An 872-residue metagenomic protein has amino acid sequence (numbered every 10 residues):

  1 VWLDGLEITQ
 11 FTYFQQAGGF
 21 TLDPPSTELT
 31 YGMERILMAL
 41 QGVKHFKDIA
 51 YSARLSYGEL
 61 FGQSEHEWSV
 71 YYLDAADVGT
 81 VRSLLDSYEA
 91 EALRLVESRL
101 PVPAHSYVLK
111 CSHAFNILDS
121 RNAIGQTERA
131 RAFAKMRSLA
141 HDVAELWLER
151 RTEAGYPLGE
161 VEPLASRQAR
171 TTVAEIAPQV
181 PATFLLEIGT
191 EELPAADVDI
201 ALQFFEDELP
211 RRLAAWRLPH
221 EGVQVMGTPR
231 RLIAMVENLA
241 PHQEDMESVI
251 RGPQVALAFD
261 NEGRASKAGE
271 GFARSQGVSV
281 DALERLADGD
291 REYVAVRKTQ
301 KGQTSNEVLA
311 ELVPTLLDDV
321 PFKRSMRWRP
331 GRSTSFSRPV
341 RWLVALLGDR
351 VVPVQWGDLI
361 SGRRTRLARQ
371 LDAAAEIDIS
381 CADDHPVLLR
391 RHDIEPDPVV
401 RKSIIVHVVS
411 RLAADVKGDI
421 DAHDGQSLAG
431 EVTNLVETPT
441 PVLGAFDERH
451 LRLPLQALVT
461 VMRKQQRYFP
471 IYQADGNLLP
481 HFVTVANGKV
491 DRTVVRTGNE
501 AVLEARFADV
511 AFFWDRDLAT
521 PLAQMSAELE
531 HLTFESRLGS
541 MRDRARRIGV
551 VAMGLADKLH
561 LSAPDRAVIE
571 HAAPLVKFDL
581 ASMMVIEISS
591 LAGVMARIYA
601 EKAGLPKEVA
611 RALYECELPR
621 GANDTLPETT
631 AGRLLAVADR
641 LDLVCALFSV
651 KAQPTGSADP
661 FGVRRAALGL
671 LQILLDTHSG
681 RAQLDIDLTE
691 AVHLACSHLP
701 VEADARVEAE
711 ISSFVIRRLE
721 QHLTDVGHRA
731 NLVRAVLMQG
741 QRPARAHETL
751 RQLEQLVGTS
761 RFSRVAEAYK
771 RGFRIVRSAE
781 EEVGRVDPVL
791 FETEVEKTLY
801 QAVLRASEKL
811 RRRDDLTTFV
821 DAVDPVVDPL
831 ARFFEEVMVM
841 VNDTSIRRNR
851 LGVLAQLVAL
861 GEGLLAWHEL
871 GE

Functional and structural regions predicted by a protein language model:
V1-E872: Amphipathic alpha-helical "coupling" segments that flank catalytic cores
